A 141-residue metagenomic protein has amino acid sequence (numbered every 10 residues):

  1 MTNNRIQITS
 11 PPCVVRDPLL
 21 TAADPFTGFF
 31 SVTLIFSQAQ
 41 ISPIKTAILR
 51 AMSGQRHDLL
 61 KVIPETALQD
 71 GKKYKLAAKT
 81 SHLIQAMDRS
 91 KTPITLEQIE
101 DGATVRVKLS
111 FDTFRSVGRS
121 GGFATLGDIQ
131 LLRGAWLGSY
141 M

Functional and structural regions predicted by a protein language model:
M1-A77: OB-fold ssDNA-binding interfaces and closely related basic DNA-contact patches used across DNA replication/repair
T2-Q7, K79-H82, Q98-T104: N-terminal start-of-chain detector that recognizes signal peptides and the immediate post-cleavage beginning
R16-D17, R56-H57, P93, I129 (+1 more regions): Generic N-terminal initiation segments characterized by hydrophobic and/or small/turn-forming residues
S37, I94-L96: Short histidine-centered catalytic/ligand-binding loop motif
Q38-S42, H82, R115, A135: Residues that cap or initiate secondary-structure elements
L68-Q69, A86-D88, S116-G118: Acidic surface patches and DE-rich sequence motifs
A77-I94: A beta-strand/beta-hairpin structural motif
L96-M141: Compact mixed alphabeta submodule
